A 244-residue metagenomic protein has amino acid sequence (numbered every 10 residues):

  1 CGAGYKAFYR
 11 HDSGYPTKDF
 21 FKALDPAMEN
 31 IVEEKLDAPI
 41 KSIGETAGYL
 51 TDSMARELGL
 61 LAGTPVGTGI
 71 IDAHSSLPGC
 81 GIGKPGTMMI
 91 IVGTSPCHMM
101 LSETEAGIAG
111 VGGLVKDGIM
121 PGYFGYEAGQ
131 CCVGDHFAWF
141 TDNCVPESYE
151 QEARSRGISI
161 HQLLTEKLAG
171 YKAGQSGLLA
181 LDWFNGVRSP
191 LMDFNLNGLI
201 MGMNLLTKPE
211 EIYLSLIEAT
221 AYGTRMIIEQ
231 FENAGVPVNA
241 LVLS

Functional and structural regions predicted by a protein language model:
A3-E34, K41-S244: Active-site core segments that coordinate phosphate-bearing ligands/cofactors across diverse enzyme families
